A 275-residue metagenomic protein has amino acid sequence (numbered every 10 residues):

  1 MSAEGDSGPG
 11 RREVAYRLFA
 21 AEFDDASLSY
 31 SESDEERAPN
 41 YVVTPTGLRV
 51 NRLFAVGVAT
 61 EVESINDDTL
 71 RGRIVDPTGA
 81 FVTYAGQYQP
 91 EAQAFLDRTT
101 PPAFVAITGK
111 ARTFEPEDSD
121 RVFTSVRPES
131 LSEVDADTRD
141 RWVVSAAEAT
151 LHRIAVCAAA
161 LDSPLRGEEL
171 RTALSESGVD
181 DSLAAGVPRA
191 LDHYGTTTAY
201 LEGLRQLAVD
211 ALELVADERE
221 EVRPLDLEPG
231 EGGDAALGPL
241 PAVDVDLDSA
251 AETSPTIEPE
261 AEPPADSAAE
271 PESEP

Functional and structural regions predicted by a protein language model:
M1-V42, E202-A251, P271: OB/S1-fold single-stranded nucleic-acid-binding modules and their adjacent gly/ser/pro-rich low-complexity linkers
V43-L53: Short, glycine/small-residue-enriched coil/turn segments at secondary-structure junctions
L48, V58, S64-Q89: OB-fold (S1/OB) nucleic-acid-binding surfaces
G57, P102-E117: Flexible glycine-rich surface loops and low-complexity tracts that mediate binding to linear polymers
V62-D67, P116, A136: Short, conserved beta-turn/loop elements at beta-strand boundaries and strand-helix junctions
Q89-T108: Short nucleic-acid-contacting surface segments enriched for D/E, G, S/T with interspersed K/R
R98-F104, E117-E220: Extended, charge-rich, solvent-exposed interface segments
T253-P275: Intrinsically disordered, compositionally biased tail regions
